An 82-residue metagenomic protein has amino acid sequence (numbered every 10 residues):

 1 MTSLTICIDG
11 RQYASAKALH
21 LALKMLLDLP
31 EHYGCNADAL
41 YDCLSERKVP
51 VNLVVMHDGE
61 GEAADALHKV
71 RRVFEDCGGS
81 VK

Functional and structural regions predicted by a protein language model:
M1-K82: Positively charged, polar, low-complexity stretches
